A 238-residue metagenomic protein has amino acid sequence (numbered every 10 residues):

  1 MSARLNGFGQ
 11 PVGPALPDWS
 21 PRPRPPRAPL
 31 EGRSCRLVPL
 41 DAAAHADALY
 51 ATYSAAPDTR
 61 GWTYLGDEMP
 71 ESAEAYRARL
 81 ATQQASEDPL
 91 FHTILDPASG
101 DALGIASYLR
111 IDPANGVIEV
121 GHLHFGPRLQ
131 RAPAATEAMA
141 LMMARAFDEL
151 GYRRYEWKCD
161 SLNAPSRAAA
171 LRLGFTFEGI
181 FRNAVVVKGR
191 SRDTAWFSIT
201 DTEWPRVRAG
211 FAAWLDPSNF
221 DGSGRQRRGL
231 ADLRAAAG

Functional and structural regions predicted by a protein language model:
M1-A132, R145, E149, R190-P205 (+1 more regions): GNAT-family acyltransferases
A135: Glycine-rich acyl-CoA binding loop
M142: Flexible ATP-lid and adjacent glycine-rich G1/G2 motifs of the Bergerat
D148-K158: Conserved GNAT acetyl-CoA-binding A-motif
W157-S166: Conserved beta-strand-loop-alpha-helix junction that forms the acyl-donor binding cleft
A169-A170, F197: Conserved active-site tyrosine of GNAT-family acetyltransferases
T176-R190: Conserved catalytic-core motifs of GNAT/GCN5-like acyltransferases
